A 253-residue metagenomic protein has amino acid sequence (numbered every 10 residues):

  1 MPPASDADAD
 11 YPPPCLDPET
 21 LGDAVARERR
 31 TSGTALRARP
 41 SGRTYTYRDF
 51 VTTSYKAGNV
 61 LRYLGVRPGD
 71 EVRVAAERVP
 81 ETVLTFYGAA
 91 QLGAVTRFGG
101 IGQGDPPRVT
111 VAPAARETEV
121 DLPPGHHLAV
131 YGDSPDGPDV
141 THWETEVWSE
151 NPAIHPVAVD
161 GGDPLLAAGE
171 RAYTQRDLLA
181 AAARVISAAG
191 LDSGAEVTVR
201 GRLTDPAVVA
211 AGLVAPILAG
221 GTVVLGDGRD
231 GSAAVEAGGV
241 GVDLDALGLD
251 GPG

Functional and structural regions predicted by a protein language model:
P2, P12-L36, I154-A158: A short N-terminal helical cap/helix-turn-helix that marks the beginning of AMP-binding/adenylate-forming
D8: Phosphate/adenylate-binding glycine loop and adjacent helical scaffold
P14-P18, S32-G65, R78, A167-G190: Conserved AMP-binding/adenylate-forming core of the ANL superfamily
R39-G42, G58-G99, S193-V214: Conserved AMP-binding/adenylate-forming
Q91-P156, G226-G253: Structural core segment of the AMP-binding/adenylate-forming
A182-E196, L203-G253: Conserved AMP-binding/adenylation subdomain of ANL enzymes
